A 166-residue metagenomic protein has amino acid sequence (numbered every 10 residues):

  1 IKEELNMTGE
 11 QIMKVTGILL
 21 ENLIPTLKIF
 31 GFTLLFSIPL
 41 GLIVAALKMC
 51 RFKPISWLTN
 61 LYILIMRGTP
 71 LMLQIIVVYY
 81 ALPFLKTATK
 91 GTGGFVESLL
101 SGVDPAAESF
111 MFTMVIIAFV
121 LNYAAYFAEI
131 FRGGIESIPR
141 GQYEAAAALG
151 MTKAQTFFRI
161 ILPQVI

Functional and structural regions predicted by a protein language model:
I1-I166: Transmembrane alpha-helices and adjacent helix-loop boundaries
